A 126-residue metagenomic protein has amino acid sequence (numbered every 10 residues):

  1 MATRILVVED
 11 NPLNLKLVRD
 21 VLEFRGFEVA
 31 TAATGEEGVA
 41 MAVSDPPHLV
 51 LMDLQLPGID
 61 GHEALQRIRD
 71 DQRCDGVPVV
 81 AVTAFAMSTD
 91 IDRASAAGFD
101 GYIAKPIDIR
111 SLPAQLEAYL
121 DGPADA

Functional and structural regions predicted by a protein language model:
E9: Conserved acidic carboxylate
K16-F24: Charged docking surfaces used in two-component/phosphorelay signaling
G26-A33, M41, I103: Short hydrophobic/Thr-rich beta-strand motif most characteristic of the beta2 strand and flanking loop of CheY-like
D53, T83: Active-site residues of response regulator receiver
P57, D75, M87: The feature encodes the CheY-like receiver
M87, I103-A104: Residues at the ends of beta-strands that form strand-to-helix hinge/output surfaces
I107-L116: C-terminal output helix
